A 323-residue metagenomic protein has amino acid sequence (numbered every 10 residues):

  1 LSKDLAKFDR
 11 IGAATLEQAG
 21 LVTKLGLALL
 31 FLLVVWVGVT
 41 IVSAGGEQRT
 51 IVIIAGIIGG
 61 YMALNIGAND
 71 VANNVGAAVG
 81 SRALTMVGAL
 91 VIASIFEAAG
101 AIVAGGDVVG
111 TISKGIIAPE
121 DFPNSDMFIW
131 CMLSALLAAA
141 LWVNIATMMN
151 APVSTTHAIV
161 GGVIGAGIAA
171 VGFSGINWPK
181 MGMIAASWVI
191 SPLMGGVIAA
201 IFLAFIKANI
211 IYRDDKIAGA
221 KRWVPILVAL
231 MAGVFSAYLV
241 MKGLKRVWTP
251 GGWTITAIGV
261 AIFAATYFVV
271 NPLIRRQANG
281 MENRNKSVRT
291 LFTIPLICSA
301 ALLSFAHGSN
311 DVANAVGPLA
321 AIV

Functional and structural regions predicted by a protein language model:
L1-V323: Alpha-helical transmembrane segments and immediately membrane-proximal extracytoplasmic
